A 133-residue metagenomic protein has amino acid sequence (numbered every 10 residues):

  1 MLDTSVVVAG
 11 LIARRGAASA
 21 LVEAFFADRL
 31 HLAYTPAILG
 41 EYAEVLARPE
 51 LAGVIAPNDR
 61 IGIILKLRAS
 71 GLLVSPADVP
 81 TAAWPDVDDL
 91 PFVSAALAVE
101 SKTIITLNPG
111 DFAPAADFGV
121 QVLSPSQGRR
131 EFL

Functional and structural regions predicted by a protein language model:
M1-Y34: Short, well-structured N-terminal submotif of metal-dependent ribonuclease cores
S5-V6, G62, P91: Active-site phosphate/pyrophosphate-handling residues
V6-V7, I38, G110-D111: Alpha-helix capping/helix-boundary segments
G10-L11, V45, V54, A115 (+1 more regions): Residues that scaffold the ATP/ADP-binding catalytic core of kinase and kinase-like folds
G16, A33, I55-N58, A83-L90: Residues at secondary-structure transition points
A24-V79: PIN-domain endoribonuclease scaffold, especially VapC-family toxins
A69-P109: Active-site neighborhoods of divalent-metal-dependent phosphate/nucleic-acid chemistry enzymes
L90, L97-I105, P109-L133: Acidic, PIN/NYN-like endoribonuclease modules and their adjacent C-terminal/linker elements
